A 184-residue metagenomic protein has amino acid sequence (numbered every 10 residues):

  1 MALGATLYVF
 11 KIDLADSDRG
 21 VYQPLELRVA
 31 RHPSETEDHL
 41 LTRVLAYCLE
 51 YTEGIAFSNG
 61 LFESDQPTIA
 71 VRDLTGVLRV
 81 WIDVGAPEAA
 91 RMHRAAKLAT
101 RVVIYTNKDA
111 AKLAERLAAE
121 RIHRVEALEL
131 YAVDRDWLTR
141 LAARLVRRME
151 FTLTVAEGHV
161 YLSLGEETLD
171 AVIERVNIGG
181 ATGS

Functional and structural regions predicted by a protein language model:
A2-H32, R101-G179: Helix-rich interaction surfaces within compact, conserved domain-sized segments that mediate assembly or partner
D16-L61: Acidic-basic catalytic patches of nuclease active cores, encompassing PD-(D/E)XK and other metal-cofactor nuclease
S64-Q66, V77, K97-A99: Short connector loops at helix/strand junctions that flank enzyme active sites, especially segments positioning acidic
I69-V71, G76-M92: Conserved catalytic cores of phosphodiester-cleaving nucleases, focusing on short active-site segments
D83-G85, A95-A99, L117-A118: "Short basic amphipathic alpha-helical interaction patches in structured regions
M92-A96, D109: Short Lys/Arg-rich amphipathic alpha-helical segments
